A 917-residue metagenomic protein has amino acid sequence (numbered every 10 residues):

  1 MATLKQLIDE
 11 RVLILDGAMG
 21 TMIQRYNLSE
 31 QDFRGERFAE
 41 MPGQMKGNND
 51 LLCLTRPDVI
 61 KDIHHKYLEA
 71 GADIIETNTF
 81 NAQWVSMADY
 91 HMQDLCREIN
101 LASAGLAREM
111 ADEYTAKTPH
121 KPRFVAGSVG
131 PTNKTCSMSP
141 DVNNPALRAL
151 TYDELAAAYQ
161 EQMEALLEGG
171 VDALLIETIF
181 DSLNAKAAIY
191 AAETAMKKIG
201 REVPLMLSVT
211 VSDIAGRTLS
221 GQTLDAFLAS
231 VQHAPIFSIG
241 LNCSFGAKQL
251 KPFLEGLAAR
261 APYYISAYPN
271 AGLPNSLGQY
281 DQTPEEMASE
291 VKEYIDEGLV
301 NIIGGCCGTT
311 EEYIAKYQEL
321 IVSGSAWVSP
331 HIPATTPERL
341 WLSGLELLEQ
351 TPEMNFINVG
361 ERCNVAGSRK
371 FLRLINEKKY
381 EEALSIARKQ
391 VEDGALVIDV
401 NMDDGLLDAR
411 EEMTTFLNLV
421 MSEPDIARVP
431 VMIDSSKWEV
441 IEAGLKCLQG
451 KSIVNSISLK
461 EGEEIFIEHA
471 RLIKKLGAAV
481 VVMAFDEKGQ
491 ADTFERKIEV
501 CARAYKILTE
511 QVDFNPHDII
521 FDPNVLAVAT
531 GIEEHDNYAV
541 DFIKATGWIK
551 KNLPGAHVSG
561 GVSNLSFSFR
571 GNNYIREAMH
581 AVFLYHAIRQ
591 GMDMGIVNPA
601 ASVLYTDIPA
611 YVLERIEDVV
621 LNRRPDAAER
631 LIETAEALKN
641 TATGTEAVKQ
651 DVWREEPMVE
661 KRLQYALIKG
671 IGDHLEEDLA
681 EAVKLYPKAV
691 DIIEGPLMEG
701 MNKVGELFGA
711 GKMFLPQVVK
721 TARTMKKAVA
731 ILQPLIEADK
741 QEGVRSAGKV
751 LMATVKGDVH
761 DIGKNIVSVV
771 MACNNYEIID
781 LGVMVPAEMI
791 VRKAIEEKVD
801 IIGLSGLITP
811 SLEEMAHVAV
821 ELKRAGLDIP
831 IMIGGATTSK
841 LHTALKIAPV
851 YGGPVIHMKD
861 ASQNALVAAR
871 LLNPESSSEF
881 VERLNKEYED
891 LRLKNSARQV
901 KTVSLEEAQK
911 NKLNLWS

Functional and structural regions predicted by a protein language model:
M1-S917: Domain-level signal for soluble alpha/beta catalytic cores
